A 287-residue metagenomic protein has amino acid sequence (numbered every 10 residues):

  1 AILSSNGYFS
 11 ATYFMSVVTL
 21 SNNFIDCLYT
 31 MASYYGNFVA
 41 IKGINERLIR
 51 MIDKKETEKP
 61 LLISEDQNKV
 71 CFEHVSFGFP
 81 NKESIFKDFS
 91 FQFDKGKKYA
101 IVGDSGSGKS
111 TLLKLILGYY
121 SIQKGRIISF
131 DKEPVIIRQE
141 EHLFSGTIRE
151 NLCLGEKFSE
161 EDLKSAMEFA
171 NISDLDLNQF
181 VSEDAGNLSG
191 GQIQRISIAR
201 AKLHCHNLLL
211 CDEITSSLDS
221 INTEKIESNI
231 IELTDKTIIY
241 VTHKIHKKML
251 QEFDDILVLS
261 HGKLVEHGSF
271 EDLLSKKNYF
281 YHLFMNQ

Functional and structural regions predicted by a protein language model:
A1-N23: A hydrophobic transmembrane-helix motif
V17, N23-M51: Cytosolic ends of transmembrane helices, especially the final helix of ABC transmembrane type-1 domains
L48, S275-Q287: C-terminal boundary and immediately downstream tail of ABC-type ATPase nucleotide-binding domains
I52-K97, R126-S129, E232: Primarily ABC-family ATPase nucleotide-binding module
V102-D104: The feature captures the beta-strand-to-loop junction immediately N-terminal to the Walker
L117: Helix-to-loop junction immediately C-terminal to a conserved catalytic motif
E141-E183, Y279-H282: Conserved "ABC signature" C-loop
I148-N151, F180-S275: ABC-family ATPase nucleotide-binding domain "signature/switch" substructure
